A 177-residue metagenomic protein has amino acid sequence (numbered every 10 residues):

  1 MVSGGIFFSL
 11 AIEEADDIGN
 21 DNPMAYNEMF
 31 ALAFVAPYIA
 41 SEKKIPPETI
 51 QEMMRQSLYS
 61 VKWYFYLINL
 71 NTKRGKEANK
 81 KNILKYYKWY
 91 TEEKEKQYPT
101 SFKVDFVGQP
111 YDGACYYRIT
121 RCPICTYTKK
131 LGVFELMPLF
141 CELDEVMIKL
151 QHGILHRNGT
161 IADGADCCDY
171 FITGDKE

Functional and structural regions predicted by a protein language model:
M1-S41: N-terminal, charged low-complexity regulatory/assembly segments
F8-S9, I119-R121, E142: Short, flexible segments with low predicted structural confidence
D17, D21, Y127-T128, L150: General secondary-structure edge motif
M24, K130-V133: Short, contiguous strand/loop micro-motifs
M29-K130: Amphipathic interaction/junction segments at domain boundaries or subunit interfaces
P46-E48, F134, I154: Short coil/loop linkers at secondary-structure junctions
Y111-R118, T128, E135-F140, N158-D163: Non-catalytic recognition/regulatory regions in large multidomain proteins
P138-E177: C-terminal structured interaction module
